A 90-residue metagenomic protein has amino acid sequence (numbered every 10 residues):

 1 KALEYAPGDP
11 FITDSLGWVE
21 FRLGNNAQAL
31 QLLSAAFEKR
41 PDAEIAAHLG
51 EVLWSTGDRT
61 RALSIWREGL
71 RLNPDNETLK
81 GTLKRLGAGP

Functional and structural regions predicted by a protein language model:
K1-A2, A35-A36, E68-G69: Canonical positions in the second alpha-helix
Y5, E38-K39, L72: Structural marker of alpha-solenoid helical repeat scaffolds
I12, I45-A46, L79: TPR alpha-solenoid repeat register
R22, S55-T56, R85-G89: Register position in tetratricopeptide repeats
